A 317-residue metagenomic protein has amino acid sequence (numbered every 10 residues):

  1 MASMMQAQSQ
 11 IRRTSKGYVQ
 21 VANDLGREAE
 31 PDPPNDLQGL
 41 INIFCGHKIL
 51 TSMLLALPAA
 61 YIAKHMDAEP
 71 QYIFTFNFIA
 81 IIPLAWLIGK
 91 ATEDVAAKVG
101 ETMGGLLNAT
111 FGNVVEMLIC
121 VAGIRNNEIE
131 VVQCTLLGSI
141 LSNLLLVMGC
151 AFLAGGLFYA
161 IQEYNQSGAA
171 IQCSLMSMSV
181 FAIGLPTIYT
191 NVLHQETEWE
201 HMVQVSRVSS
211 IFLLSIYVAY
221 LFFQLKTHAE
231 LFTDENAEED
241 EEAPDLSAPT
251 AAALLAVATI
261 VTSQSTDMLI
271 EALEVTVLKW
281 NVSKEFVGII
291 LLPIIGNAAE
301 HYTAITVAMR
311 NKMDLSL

Functional and structural regions predicted by a protein language model:
M1-L317: Hydrophobic alpha-helical segments, chiefly the membrane-spanning helices and signal/signal-anchor peptides
